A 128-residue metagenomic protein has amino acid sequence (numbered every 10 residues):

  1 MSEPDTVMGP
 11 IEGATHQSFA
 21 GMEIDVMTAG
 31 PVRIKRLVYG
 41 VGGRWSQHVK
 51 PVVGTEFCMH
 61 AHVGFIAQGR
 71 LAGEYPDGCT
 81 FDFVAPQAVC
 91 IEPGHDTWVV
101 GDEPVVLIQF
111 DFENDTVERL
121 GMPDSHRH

Functional and structural regions predicted by a protein language model:
M1-V38, S46-Q47, M122-H128: A short, N-terminal "cap"/entry segment at the start of jelly-roll beta-barrel domains of the cupin/DSBH fold
A14, M22-I24, I34, A61 (+3 more regions): Short, acidic/polar N-cap/turn motifs at the starts of alpha helices
R36-L37, C90-I91, D96, D102-L120: A short hydrophobic beta-strand segment most commonly corresponding to one strand of the jelly-roll/cupin
R44-C58: Catalytic core of non-heme Fe(II) oxygenases with the double-stranded beta-helix
G54-G73: Short, conserved beta-strand element in jelly-roll/cupin
A72-P76, V100: A generic structural motif
Y75-G94: Short acidic-glycine-tyrosine-enriched beta hairpin
